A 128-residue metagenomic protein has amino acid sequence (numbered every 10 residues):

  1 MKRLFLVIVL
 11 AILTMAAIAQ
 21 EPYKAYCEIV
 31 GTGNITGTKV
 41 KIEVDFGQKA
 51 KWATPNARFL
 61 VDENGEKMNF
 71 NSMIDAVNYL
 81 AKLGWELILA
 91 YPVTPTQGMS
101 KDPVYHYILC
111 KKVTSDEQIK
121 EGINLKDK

Functional and structural regions predicted by a protein language model:
F5-L6, I18-K128: Terminus-proximal functional modules
L10-I18: Hydrophobic h-region of N-terminal signal peptides that target proteins for export in Gram-negative bacteria
